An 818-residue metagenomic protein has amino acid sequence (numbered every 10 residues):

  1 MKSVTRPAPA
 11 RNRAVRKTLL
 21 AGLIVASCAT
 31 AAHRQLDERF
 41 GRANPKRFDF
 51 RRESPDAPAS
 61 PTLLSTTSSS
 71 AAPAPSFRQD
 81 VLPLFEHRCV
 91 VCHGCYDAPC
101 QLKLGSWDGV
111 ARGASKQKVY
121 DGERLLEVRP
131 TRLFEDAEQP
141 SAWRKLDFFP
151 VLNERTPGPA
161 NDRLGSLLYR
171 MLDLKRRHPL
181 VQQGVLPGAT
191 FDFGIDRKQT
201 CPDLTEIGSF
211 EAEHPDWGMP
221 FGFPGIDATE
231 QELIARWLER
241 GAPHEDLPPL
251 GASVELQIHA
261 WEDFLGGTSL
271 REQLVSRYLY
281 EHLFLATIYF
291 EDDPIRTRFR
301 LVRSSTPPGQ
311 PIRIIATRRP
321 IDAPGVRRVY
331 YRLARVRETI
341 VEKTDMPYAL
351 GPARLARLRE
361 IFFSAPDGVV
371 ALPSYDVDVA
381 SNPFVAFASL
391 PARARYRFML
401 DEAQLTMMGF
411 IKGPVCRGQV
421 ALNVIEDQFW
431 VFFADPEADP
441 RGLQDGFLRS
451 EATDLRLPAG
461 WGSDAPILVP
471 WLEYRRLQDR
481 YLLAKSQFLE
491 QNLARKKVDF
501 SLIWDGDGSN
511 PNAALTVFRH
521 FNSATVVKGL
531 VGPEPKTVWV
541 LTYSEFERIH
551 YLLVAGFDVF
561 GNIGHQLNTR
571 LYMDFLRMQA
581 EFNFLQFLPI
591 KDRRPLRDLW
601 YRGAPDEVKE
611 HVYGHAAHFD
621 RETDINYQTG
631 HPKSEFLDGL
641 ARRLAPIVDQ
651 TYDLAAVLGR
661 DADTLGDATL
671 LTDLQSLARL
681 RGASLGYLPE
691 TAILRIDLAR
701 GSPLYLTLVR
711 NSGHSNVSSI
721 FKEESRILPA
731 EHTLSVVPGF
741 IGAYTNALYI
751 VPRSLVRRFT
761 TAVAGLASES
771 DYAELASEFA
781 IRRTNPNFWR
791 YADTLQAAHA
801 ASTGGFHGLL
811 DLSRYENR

Functional and structural regions predicted by a protein language model:
M1-S3, R176: Short regulatory "switch" loops immediately downstream of catalytic or recognition motifs within protein catalytic
V4-L19: Bacterial N-terminal signal peptides that target proteins for export
T18-G22, Q35: Acidic/proline-rich low-complexity IDRs
G22-T30: Hydrophobic h-region of N-terminal signal peptides that target proteins for export in Gram-negative bacteria
T30-R818: Aromatic- and Gly/Pro-enriched helix-to-coil junctions and flexible linker segments
